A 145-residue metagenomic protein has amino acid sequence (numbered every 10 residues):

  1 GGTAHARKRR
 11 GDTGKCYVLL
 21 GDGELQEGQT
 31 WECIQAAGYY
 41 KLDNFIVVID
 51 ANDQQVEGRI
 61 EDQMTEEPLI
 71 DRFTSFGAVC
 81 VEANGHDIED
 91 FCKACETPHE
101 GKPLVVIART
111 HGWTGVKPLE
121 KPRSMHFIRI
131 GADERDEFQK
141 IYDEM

Functional and structural regions predicted by a protein language model:
G1-M145: Glycine-rich ThDP/TPP pyrophosphate-binding loop and its adjacent helix/strand module within ThDP-dependent enzymes
